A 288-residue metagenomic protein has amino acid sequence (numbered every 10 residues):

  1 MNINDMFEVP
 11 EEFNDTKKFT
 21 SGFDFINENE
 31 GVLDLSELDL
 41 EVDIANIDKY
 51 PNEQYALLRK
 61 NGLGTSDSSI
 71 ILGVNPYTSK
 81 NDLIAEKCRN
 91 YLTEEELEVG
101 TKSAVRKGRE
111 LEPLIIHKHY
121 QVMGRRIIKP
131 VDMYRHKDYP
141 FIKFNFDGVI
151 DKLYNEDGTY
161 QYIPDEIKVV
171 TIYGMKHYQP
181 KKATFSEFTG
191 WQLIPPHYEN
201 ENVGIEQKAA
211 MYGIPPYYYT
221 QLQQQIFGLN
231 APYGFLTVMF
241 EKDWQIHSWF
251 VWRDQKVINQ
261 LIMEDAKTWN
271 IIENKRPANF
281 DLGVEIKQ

Functional and structural regions predicted by a protein language model:
M1-E110, T189, I194: Charged, glycine-rich intrinsically disordered N-terminal tails and low-complexity linkers that flank
M1-N2, D157, Q288: Short intrinsically disordered terminal tails
N81, I116, L222: Generic structural marker for isolated residues within well-ordered, non-membrane alpha-helices of soluble domains
L92, E96, W269-D281: Residue-level signal for secondary-structure boundary elements
E96-E98, L111-K118, N202-E206, Y218: A generic short-segment signal for beta-strand/edge and adjacent turn/coil regions
A104, R109, P113-I116, I128-K129: Nucleic-acid endo/exonuclease domains
V105, Q121-F146, I150-R276: Nucleic-acid nuclease catalytic cores
T237-F240, F280-I286: Acidic carboxylate-rich catalytic motifs and surrounding loops in phosphoryl-/glycosyl-chemistry enzymes
